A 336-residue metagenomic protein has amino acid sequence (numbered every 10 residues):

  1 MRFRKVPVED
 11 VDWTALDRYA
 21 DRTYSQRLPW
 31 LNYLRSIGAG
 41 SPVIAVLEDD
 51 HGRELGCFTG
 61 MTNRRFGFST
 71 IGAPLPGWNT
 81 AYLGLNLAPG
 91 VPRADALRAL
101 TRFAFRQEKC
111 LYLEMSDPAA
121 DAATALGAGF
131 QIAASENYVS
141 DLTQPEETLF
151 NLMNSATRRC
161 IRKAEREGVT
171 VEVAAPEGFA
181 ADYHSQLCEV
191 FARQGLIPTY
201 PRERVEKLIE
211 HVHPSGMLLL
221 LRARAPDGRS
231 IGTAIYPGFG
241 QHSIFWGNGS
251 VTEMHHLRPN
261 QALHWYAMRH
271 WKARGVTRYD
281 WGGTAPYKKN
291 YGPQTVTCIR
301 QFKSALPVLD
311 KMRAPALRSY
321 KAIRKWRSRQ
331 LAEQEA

Functional and structural regions predicted by a protein language model:
M1-H51, F58-F68, D117-H256: A conserved beta-strand-loop-helix scaffold within acyl/acetyltransferase catalytic domains
I44, F58, T62, T124-T148 (+1 more regions): Active-site/acyl-donor-binding loops of N-acyltransferases
V46, C57, P92, A96-R102 (+1 more regions): Aromatic (often tryptophan-rich) hydrophobic motifs at membrane interfaces
N63-Y82: Conserved acyl-donor/pantetheine-binding loop and adjacent beta-alpha core of acyl/acetyltransferases and related
Y82-G90: The substrate-binding groove and active-site-proximal loops of carbohydrate-active enzymes, especially glycoside
V91-N137: Non-catalytic accessory segments adjacent to catalytic cores
F105, E165, K272: Anion (oxyanion) recognition and catalysis
Y112-E114, E172, T277-D280: Short catalytic-loop micro-motif centered on adjacent basic/acidic residues
